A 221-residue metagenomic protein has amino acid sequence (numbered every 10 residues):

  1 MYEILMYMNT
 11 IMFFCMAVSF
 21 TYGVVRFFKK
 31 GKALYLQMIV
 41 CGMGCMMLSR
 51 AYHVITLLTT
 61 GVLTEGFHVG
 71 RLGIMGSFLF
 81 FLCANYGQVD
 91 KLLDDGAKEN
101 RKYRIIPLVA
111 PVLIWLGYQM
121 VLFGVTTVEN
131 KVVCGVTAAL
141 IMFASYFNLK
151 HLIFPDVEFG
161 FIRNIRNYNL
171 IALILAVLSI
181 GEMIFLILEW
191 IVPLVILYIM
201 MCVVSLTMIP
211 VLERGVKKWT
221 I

Functional and structural regions predicted by a protein language model:
M1, V109-V133, I187: Membrane-helix boundary elements
M1-S19, R71, Q119, E129-A138: Hydrophobic transmembrane alpha-helical segments in integral membrane proteins
N9-G23, L34-T59, R71-F81, A110-G117 (+2 more regions): Hydrophobic alpha-helical transmembrane segments of multi-pass membrane proteins
S19-K29, V54-E65, V69-R104, W115-L122 (+2 more regions): Internal transmembrane alpha-helix with an interfacial aromatic "cap," most often the third helix
K30-C45, G96-P107, E158-I171, T220-I221: Membrane-interfacial loop-to-transmembrane alpha-helix junctions, especially the N-terminal start
A33, L58-T64, T127, E158-F159: Intrinsic-disorder/low-complexity, polar/charged segments
V62-G73, T126-T137, W190-M200: Non-cytosolic membrane-interface motifs at loop->transmembrane helix junctions
F78-Y86, M142-I221: C-terminal transmembrane-bundle signature of multipass membrane proteins, characterized by strong activation on
